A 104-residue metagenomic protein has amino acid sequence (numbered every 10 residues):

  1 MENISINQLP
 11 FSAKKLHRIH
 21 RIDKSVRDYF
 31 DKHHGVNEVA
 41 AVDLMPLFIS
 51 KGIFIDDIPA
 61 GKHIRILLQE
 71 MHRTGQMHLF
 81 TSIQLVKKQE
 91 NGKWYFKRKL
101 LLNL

Functional and structural regions predicted by a protein language model:
E2-K32, I55-L104: Phospho-regulated, low-complexity intrinsically disordered regions of nuclear gene-regulatory and chromatin-associated
S25-D28, A40-F54: DNA-recognition alpha helix
N37: Flexible coil/turn residues that form the inter-helical turn or adjacent wing/linker of helix-turn-helix
